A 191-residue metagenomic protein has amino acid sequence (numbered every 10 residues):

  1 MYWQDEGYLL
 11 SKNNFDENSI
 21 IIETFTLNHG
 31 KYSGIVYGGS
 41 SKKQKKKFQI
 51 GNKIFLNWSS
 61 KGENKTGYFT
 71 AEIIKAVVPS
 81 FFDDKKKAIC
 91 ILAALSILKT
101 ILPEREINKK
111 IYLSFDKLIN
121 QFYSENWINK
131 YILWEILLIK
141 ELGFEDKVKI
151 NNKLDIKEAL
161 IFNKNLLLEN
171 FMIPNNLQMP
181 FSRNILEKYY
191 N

Functional and structural regions predicted by a protein language model:
M1-I20, F25-N191: Non-catalytic alpha-helical scaffolds and adjoining flexible linkers that form interface surfaces for assembly
